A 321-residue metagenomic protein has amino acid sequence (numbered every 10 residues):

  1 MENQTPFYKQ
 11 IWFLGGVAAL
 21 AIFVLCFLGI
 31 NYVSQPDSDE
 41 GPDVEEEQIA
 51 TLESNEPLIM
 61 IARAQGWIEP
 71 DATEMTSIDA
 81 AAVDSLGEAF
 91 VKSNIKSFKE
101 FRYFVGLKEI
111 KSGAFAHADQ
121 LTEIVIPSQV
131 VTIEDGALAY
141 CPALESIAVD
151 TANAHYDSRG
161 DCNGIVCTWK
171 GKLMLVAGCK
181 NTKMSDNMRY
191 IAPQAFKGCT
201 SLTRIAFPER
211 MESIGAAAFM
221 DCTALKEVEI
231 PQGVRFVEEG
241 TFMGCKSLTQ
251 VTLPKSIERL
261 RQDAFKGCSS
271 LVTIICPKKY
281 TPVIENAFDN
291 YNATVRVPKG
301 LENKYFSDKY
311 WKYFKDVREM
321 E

Functional and structural regions predicted by a protein language model:
M1-G15: Short, low-complexity patches enriched in S/T/P/G
G16-L28: Hydrophobic membrane-insertion alpha-helices, especially the h-region of bacterial N-terminal signal peptides
C26-D39: Hydrophobic single-pass membrane-insertion segments
D43-D71: Surface-exposed cap/linker segments adjacent to membranes
Q48-T51, E69-A82, V91-E109, D119-T132 (+8 more regions): Structural signature of tandem-repeat unit edges
K111-A114, D135-A137, A192-A195, G215-A218 (+3 more regions): Consensus positions within tandem repeat domains that build extended binding/scaffold surfaces
A139, N286-N290, D308: A structural signal for leucine-rich repeat
